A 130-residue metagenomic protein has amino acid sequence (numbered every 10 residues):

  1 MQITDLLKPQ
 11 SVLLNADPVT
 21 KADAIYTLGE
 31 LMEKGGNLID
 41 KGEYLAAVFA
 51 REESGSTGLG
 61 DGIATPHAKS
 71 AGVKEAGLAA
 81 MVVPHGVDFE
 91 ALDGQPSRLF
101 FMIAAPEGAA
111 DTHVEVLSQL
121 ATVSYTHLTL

Functional and structural regions predicted by a protein language model:
M1-L128: Cytosolic covalent-transfer regions centered on His/Cys nucleophiles that carry phosphoryl or persulfide groups
